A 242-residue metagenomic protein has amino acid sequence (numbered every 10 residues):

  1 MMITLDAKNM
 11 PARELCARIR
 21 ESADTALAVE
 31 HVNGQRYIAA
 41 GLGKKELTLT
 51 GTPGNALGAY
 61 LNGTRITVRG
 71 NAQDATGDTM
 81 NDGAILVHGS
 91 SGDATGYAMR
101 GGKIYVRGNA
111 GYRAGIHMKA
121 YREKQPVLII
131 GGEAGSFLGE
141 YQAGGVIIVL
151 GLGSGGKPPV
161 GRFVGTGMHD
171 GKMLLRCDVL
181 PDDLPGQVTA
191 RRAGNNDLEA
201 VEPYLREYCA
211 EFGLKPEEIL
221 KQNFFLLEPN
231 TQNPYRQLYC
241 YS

Functional and structural regions predicted by a protein language model:
M1-S242: Long, distal/terminal scaffolding or interaction modules with repetitive or compositionally biased sequence
